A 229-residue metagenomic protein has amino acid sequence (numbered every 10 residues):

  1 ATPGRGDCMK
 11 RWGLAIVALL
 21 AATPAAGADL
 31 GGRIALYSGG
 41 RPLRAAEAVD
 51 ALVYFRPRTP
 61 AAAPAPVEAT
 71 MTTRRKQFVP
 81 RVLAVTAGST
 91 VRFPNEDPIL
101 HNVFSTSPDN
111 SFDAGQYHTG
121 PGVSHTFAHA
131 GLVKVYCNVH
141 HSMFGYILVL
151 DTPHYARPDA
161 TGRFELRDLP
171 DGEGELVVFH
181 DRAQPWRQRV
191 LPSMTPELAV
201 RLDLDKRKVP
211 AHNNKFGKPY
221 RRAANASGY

Functional and structural regions predicted by a protein language model:
A1-C8: Short, Lys/Arg-enriched N-terminal segments with co-localized hydrophobic residues within the first ~10-30 amino acids
K10-A15: Sec-dependent signal peptide recognition, specifically the positively charged N-region followed immediately by
V17-L19, L148: Small beta-barrel nucleic-acid-binding modules, principally OB-folds
A22-T23: N-terminal signal peptide c-region/cleavage motif recognized by signal peptidases
A26-Y229: Extracytoplasmic copper-binding redox domains, predominantly the cupredoxin/blue-copper superfamily
